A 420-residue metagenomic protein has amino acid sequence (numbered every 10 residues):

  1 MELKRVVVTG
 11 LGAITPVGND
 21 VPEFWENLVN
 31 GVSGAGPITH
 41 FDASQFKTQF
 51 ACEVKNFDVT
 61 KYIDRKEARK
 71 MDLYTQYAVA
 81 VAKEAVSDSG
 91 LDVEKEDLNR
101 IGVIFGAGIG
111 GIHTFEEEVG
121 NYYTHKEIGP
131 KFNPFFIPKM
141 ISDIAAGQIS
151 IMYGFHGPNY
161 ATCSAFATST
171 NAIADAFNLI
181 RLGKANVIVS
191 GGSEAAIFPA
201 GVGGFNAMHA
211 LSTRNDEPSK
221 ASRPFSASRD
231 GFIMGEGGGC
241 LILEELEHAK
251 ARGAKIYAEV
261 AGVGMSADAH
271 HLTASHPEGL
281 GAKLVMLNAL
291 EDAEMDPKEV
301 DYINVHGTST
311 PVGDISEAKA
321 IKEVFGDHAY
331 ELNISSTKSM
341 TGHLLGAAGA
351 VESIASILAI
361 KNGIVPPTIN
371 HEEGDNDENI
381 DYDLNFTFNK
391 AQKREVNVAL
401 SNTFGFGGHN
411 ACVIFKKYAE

Functional and structural regions predicted by a protein language model:
M1-E67, E247-Y257, I354-T368, K416-E420: ACP-dependent fatty acid/polyketide chain-elongation machinery
R5-T9, G36, D216-A293, Y302 (+1 more regions): Condensing-enzyme catalytic core mediating Claisen C-C bond formation in acyl metabolism
V8, E23-F24, V32-S164, S193-G204 (+1 more regions): Conserved beta-ketoacyl condensing-enzyme motif
G10, L28, A82, V103 (+10 more regions): Conserved small-residue
T39, K184-D230, V263-P277, G307-D314 (+1 more regions): Acyl-CoA/ACP chain-elongation machinery
A78-L91, A145, S150-Y153, P158-E194 (+3 more regions): Active-site-proximal alpha-helical scaffold in enzymes
A85-D97, A249-I256, M286-Y302, V324-H328: Phosphate/pyrophosphate-binding loops at sites that engage ATP/ADP/AMP, CoA/4′-phosphopantetheine, polyphosphate
T124-N133, A174, N178, E194-A251 (+2 more regions): Glycine-/small-residue-rich "gating" segment that lines the acyl/pantetheine channel and substrate pocket
